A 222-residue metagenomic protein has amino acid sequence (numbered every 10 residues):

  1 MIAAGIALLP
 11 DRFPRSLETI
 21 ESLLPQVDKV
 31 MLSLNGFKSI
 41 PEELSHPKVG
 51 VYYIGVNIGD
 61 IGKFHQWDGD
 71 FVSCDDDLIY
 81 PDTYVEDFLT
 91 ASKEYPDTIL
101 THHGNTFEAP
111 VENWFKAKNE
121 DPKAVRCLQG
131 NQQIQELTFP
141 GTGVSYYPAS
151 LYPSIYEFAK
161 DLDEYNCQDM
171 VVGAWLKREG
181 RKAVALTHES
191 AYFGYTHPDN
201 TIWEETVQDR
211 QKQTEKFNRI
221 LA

Functional and structural regions predicted by a protein language model:
M1-A7, R15, E157-A222: C-terminal catalytic/acceptor-binding lobe
I6-Q26, L32-L34: Short, well-formed alpha-helical segments that are part of the catalytic scaffolds of diverse glycosyltransferases
R12-R15, F37-E43, A109-P110: Short, charged/polar "capping" segments at the starts of alpha-helices and the immediately preceding loops
E18-S22, E43, K63-Q66, Y84-F88: A short acidic, amphipathic alpha-helical/loop segment
D28-K29, D70, K182: Residues at the starts of beta-strands that form the adenosine-phosphate
S33-F71: Active-site-proximal specificity loops/subdomain of glycosyltransferases
G69-P81: Short beta-strand-to-loop acidic/aromatic patch adjacent to the donor-nucleotide binding site
P81-A159: Conserved catalytic core of nucleotide-sugar-dependent glycosyltransferases
